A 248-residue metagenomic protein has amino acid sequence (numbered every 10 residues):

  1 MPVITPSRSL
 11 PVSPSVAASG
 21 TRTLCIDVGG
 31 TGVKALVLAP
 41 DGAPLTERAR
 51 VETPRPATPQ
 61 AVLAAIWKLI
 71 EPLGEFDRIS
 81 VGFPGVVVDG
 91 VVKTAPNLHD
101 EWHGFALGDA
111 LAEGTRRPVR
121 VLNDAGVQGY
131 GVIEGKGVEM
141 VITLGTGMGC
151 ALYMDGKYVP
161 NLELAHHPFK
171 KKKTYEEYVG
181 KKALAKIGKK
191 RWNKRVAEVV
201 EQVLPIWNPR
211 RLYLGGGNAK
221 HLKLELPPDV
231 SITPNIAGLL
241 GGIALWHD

Functional and structural regions predicted by a protein language model:
I4-T5, L10-A64, T94, K157-A185: Short glycine-rich, Thr/Ser-proximal phosphate-binding strand/loop in the N-terminal lobe of ATP-dependent enzymes
T23-D27, R78-S80, E139-T143, Y213: Short glycine-aspartate micro-motif
G32, V203-N235: Glycine-rich phosphate-binding loops at beta-strand->alpha-helix junctions
V33-V37, G85, Y130, M148-M154: Short beta-strand scaffold segments in enzyme catalytic cores
E47-E71, E75-S80, G85-V138, Y178 (+1 more regions): Glycine-rich phosphate-binding loop and adjoining helix at the ATP-binding site of ATP-dependent phosphoryl-transfer
F83, L144-T146, G216-G217: Short secondary-structure boundary segments
G137-M140, T146-F169: Anionic-ligand binding region
W192-P205: A short, acidic, amphipathic alpha-helical segment used as a generic capping/interface helix at domain edges
